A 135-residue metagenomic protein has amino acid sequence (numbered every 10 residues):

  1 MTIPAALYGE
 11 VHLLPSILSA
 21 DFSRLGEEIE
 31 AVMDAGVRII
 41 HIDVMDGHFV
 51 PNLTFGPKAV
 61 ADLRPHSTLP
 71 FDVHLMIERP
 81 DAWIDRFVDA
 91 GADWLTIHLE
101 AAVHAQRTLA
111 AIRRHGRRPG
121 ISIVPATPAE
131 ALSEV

Functional and structural regions predicted by a protein language model:
M1-T96, E100-H104, A111-I121, L132-V135: Conserved N-terminal beta1-alpha1 strand-loop-helix module at the mouth
V124: Residue-level recognition of the GNAT/N-acetyltransferase active site
